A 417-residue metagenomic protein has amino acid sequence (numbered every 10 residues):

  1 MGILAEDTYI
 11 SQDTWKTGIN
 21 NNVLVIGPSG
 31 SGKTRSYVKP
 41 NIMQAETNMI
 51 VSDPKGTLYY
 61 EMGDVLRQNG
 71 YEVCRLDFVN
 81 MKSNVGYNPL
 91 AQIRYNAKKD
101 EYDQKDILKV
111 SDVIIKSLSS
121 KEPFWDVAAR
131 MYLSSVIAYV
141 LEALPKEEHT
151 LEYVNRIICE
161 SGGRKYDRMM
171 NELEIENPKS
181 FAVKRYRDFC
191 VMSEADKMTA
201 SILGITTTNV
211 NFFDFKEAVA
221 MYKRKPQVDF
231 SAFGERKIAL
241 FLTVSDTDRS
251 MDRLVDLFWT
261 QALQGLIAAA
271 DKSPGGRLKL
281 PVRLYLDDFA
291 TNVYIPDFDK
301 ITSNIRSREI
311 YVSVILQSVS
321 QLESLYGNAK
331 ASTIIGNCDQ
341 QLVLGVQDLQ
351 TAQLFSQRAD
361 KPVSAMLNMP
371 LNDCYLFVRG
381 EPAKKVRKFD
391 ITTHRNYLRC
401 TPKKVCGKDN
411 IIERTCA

Functional and structural regions predicted by a protein language model:
L4, I10, T14-I310, Q353 (+2 more regions): P-loop NTPase motor domains
D53-K55, I315-V319, V346-Q347, G380: A short beta-strand-to-loop transition that corresponds to the Sensor-1 phosphate-sensing loop of AAA+ P-loop ATPases
V65, L322-I335: Short regulatory helix/loop adjacent to the ATP-binding pocket of P-loop NTPases
I305-S324: Sensor-1/coupling segment of RecA-like P-loop NTPase cores
A329-L354: Conserved P-loop NTPase catalytic core
T392-T393: A composition-biased, non-transmembrane "mature-region" signal
Y397-L398: Hydrophobic targeting/anchoring helices
